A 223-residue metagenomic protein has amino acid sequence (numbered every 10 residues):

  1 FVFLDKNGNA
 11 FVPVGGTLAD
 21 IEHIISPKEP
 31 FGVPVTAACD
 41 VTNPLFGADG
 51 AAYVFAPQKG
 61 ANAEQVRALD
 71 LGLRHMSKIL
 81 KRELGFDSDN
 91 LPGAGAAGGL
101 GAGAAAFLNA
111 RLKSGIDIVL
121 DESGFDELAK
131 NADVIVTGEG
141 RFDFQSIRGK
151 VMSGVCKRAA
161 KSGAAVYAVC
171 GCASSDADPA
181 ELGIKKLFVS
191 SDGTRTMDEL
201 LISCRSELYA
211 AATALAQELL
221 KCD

Functional and structural regions predicted by a protein language model:
F1-P34: Glycine/threonine-rich beta-strand-loop-alpha-helix active-site module that forms ligand/phosphate-binding
F3, N7, A56-S77, S114-E122 (+1 more regions): Gly/Ser/Thr-rich active-site loops/lids in small-molecule metabolic enzymes that frequently grip phosphoryl groups
F3, T36-A97: Carboxylate- and glycine-rich phosphate/diphosphate-binding segment that chelates Mg2+/Mn2+
F3-K6, K78, R82-A94, K113-G115 (+4 more regions): Flexible, glycine/charged-enriched surface loops at secondary-structure junctions
P34-T42, T137, Y167-G171: Short beta-strand segments
T42-P44, A110, G140-F144: Short glycine-rich anion-binding loops that position phosphate/pyrophosphate groups of nucleotides and phosphorylated
A68-I135: Oxyanion-binding "anion nests"
V134, G140-D223: C-terminal non-catalytic interaction/assembly regions of soluble proteins
